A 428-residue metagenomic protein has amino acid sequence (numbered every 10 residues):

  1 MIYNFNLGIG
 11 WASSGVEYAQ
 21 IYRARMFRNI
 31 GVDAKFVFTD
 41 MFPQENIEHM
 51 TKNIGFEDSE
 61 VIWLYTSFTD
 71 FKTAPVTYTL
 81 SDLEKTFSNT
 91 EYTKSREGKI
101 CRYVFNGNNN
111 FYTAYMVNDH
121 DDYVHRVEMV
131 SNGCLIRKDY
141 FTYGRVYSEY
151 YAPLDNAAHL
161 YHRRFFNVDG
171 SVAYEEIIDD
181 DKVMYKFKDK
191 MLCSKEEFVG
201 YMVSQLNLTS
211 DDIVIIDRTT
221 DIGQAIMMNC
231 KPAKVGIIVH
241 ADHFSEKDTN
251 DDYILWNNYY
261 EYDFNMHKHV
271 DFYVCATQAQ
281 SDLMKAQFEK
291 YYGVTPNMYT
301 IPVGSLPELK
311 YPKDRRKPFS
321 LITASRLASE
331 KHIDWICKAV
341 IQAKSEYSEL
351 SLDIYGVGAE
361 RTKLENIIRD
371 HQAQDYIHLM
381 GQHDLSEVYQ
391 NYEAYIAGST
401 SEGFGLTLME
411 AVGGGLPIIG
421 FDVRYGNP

Functional and structural regions predicted by a protein language model:
M202-N207, D242, D251-Y273: Membrane-proximal helix-turn-helix segments that form the acceptor-binding/catalytic region of lipid-linked
Y260, K268-P296: A short, active-site helix/loop in glycosyltransferases that binds the activated sugar's phosphate group
F319, R326-Q342, A359-E365: A conserved mid-protein helix/loop that constitutes part of the nucleotide-sugar donor-binding site
K363-Q382: Nucleotide-activated donor-binding/catalytic signature segment of Leloir-type glycosyltransferases, i.e., the conserved
Q382-H383, E387-Y392: Short alpha-helical donor nucleotide-sugar binding micro-motif in glycosyltransferases
T400: Aromatic "clamp/platform" in nucleotide-sugar-dependent glycosyltransferases that forms part of the donor/acceptor
P417-G420: Short hydrophobic beta-strand element within catalytic cores of glycosyltransferases and related nucleotide-activated
